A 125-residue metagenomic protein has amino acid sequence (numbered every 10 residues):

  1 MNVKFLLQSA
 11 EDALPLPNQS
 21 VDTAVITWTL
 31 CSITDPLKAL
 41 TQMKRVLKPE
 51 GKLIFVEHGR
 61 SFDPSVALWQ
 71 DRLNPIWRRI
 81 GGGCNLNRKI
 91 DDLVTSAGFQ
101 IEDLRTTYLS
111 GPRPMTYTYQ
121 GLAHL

Functional and structural regions predicted by a protein language model:
M1-D12: Conserved SAM-binding strand-loop segment of SAM-dependent methyltransferases
A10, E57-D63, Y108-L109: Short "lid" loop at the C-terminus of a central beta-strand within the Rossmann-like core of SAM-dependent
E11-A24: A short acidic, Gly/Pro-enriched loop at the edge of an enzyme's catalytic core that lines a small-molecule cofactor
D22-D35: A short SAM/SAH-binding and catalytic strip from SAM-dependent methyltransferases
L37-P49: A short glycine-rich, Lys/Arg-flanked "PGG" loop and its adjoining helix->strand segment in the class I
E50-H58: Conserved beta-strand signature within the Rossmann-like core of class I S-adenosyl-L-methionine
G82-G98: Short alpha-helix
F99-L125: Core SAM-dependent methyltransferase catalytic element
